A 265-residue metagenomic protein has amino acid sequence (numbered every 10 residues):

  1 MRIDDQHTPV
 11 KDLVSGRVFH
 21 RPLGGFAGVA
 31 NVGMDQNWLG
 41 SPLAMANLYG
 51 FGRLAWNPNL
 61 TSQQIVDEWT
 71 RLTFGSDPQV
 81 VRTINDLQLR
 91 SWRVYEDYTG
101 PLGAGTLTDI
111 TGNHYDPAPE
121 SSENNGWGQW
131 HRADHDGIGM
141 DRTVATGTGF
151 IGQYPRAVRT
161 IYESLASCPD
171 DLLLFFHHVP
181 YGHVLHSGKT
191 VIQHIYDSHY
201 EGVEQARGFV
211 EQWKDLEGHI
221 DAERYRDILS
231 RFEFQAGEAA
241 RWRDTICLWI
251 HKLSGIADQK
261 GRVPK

Functional and structural regions predicted by a protein language model:
M1-R2: Catalytic alpha/beta core domains of metabolic enzymes, predominantly
D5-K265: Catalytic domains of carbohydrate-active enzymes that cleave complex glycans
